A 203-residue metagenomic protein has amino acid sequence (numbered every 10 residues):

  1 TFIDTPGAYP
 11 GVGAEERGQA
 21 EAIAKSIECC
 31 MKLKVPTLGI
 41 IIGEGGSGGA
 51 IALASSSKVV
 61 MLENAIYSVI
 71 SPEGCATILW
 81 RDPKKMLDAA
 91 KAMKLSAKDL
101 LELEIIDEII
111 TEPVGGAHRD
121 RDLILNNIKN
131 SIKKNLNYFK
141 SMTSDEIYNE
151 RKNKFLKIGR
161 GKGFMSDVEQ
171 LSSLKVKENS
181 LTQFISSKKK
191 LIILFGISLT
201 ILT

Functional and structural regions predicted by a protein language model:
I3-K133, N137, S141: Conserved catalytic cores of soluble enzyme domains, especially glycine-rich substrate-binding beta-alpha loops
H118, D122-T203: Intrinsically disordered, low-complexity segments enriched in small/flexible residues
